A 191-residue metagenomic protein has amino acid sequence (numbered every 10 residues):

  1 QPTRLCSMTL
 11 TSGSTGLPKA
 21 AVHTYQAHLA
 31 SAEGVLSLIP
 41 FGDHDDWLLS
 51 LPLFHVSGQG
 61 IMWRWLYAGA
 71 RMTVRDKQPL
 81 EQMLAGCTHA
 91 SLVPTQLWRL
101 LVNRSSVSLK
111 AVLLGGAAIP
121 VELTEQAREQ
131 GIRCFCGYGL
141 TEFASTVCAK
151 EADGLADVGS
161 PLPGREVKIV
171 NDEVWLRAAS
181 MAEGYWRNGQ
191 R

Functional and structural regions predicted by a protein language model:
C6-T9, K19-R104, A111, F135: AMP-binding/adenylate-forming
M8-T15, A117-P120: Conserved helicase ATPase motor motifs in RecA-like P-loop NTPase domains
Y25-Q26, K110, R165, D172: Structural detector for helix-capping/boundary residues
Q26, T95, A117-A118, E122 (+1 more regions): Alpha-helix/helix-capping structural signal
L49-S50, R75, L113-G115, I169-V170 (+2 more regions): Thr-Gly-centered strand-to-loop micro-motif
H89-L92, L100-L155, E166-K168: Gly/Ser/Thr-rich phosphate-binding loop
D157-G164, V170-R191: Conserved ATP/PPi-binding loop(s) of AMP-dependent carboxylate-activating enzymes
